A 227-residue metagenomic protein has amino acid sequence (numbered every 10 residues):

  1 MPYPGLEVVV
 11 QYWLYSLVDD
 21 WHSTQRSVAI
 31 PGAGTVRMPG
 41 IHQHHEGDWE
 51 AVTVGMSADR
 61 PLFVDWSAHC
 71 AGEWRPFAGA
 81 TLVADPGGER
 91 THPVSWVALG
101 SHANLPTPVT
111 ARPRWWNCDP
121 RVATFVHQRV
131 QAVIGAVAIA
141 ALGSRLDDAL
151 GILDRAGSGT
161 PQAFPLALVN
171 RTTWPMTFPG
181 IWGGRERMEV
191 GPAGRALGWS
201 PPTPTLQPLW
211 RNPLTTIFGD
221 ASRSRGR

Functional and structural regions predicted by a protein language model:
Y3-Q11, L17-R227: Domain-length functional cores that host ligand/cofactor binding and catalytic or interaction surfaces in mature
